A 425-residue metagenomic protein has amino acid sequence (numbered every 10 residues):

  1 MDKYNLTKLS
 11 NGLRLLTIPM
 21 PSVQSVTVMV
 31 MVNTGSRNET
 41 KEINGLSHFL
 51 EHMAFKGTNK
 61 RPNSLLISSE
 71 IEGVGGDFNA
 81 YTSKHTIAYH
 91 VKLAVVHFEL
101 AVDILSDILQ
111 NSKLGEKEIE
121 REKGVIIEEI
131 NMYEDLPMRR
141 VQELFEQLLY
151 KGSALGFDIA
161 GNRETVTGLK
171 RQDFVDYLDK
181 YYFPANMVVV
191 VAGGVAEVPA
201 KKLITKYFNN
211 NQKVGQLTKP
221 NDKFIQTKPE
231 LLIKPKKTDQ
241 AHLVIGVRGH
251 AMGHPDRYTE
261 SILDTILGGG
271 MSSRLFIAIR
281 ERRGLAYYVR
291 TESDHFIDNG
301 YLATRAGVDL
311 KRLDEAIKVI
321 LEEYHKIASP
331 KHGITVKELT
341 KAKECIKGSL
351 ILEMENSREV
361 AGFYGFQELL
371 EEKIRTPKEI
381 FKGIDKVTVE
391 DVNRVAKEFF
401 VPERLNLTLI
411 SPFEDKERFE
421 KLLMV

Functional and structural regions predicted by a protein language model:
K3-Y4, K8, P19, L66-Q216 (+7 more regions): Charge-rich, well-structured scaffold segments of protease-associated domains
S22, T27-K92, G269-L285, F296: M16/MPP (pitrilysin/insulinase) zinc-metallopeptidase core fold and M16-derived inactive scaffolds
P229-E230: Flexible, small-/acidic-enriched active-site or ligand-binding loops
M252, R257-M271, L275: A conserved active-site cap/scaffold subdomain adjacent to cofactor or substrate pockets
